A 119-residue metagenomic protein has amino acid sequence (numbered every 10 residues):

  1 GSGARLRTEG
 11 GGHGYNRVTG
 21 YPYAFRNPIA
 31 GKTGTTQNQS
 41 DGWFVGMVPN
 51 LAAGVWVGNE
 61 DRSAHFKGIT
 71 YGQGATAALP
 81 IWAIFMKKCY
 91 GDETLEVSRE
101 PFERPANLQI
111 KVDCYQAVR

Functional and structural regions predicted by a protein language model:
G1-V118: A penicillin-recognizing enzyme superfamily signal
